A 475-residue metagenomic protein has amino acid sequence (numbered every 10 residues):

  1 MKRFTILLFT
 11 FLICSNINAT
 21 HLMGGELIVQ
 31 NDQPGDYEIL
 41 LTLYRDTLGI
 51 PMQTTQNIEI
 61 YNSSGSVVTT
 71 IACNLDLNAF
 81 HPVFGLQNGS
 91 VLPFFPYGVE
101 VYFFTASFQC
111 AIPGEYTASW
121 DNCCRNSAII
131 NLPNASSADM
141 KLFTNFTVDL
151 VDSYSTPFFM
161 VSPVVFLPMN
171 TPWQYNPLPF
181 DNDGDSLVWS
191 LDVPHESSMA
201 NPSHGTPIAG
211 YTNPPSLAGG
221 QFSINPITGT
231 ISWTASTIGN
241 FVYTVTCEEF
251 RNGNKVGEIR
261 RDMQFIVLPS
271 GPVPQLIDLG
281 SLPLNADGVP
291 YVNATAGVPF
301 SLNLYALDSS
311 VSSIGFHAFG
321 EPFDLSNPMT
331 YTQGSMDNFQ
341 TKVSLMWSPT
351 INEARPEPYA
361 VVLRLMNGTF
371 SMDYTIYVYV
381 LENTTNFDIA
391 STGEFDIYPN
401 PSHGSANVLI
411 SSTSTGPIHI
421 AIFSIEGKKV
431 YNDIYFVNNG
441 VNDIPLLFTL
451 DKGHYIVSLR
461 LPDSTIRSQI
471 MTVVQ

Functional and structural regions predicted by a protein language model:
M1-M23, T384-F387, K428, T449 (+1 more regions): Bacterial Sec-dependent N-terminal signal peptides
A19-N383, I420: Long, compositionally biased, intrinsically disordered segments
I71, D433-I434, Q469: Short hydrophobic alpha-helix segments
G114-Y116, N442, Y455-S458: A short tyrosine-centered beta-strand micro-motif
G239, Y435-N439: A short acidic/small-residue loop/turn micro-motif
V378-Y398, T413, K428: Residue-level detector of functionally pivotal "anchor" positions at catalytic/ligand-binding pockets or at interdomain
F423-V430, Y455: Short, glycine-anchored, charge-dense loop/turn motifs used at functional sites
K452-Q475: C-terminal tail/sorting-segment detector
